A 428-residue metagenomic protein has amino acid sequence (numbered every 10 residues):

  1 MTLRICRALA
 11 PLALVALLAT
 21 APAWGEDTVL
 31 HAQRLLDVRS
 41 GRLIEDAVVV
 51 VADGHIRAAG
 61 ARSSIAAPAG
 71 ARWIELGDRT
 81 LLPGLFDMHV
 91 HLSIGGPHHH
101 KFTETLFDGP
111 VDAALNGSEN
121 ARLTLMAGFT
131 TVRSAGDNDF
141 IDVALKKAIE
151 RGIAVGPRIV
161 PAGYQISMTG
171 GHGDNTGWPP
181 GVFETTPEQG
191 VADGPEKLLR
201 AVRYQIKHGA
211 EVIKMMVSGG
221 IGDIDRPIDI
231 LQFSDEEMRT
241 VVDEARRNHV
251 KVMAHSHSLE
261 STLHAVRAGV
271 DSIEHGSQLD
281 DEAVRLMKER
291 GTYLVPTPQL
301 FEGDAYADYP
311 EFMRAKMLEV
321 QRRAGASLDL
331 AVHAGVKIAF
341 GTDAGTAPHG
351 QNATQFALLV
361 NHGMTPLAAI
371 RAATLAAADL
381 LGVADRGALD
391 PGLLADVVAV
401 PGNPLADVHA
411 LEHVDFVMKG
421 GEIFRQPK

Functional and structural regions predicted by a protein language model:
L9-A21: Bacterial N-terminal signal peptides
L35, S40-L82: Histidine-rich, glycine-flanked metal-binding segment
I44, A373-L375, P391-K428: C-terminal cap of metal-dependent C-N hydrolases
R79-I153, T169-D174, E236, E260 (+1 more regions): Metal-associated gating/positioning segment near the N- to mid-region
G96-H99, D223-D225, T262-A268, P298-F312 (+4 more regions): Histidine/acidic-residue-rich catalytic or RNA/ligand-binding cores of hydrolases and nuclease-related proteins
T105, R247-K251, F312, V320-N403: His/Asp/Glu-enriched, well-ordered alpha-helical/loop segment that forms or immediately abuts the divalent-metal
N116-D142, V155-Q165, A210-D223, K251 (+4 more regions): Divalent metal-dependent hydrolysis catalytic cores, especially in the metallo-beta-lactamase
K147, R151-Q165, D229-A254, G291 (+1 more regions): Alpha-helix-loop-beta-strand connector modules within alpha/beta enzyme cores
